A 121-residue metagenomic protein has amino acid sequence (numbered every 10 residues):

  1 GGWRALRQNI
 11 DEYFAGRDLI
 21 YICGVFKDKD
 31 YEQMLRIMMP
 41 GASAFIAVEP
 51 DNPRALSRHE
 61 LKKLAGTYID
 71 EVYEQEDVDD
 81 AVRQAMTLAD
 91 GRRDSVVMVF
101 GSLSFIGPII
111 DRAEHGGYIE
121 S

Functional and structural regions predicted by a protein language model:
G1-A44: Nucleotide phosphate-binding/pyrophosphate-handling subdomain across enzymes that bind or process nucleotide phosphates
I10, F14, A65, A89 (+1 more regions): Active-site catalytic pocket residues across diverse enzymes, especially alpha/beta-hydrolases
L19-Y21, S95-V99: Generic beta-sheet signal
I20, A44-A47, G117-S121: Short hydrophobic/aromatic-enriched beta-strand-loop microsegments
C23-K27, E49-P50, S102: Cofactor-binding loop segments of dinucleotide-utilizing enzymes, especially the Rossmann-like FAD- and NAD(P)+-binding
Y31-Q33, S57-R58, P108-D111: Short glycine-/acidic-enriched loop or helix-start segments at secondary-structure transitions that form or flank
L35-V96: C-terminal helical cap/extension that packs against the catalytic core of soluble nucleotide-cofactor enzymes
L103-S121: Glycine/aspartate-rich loop-and-adjacent alpha/beta segment that forms the canonical ThDP
